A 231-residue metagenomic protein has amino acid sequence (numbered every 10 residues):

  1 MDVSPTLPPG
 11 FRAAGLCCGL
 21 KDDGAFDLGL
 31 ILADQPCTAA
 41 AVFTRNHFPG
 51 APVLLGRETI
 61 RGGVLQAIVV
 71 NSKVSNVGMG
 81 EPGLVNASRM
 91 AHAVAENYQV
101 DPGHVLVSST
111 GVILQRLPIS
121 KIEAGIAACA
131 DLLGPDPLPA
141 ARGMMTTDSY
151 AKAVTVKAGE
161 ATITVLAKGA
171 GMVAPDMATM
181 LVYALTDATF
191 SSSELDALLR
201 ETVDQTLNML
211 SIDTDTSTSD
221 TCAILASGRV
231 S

Functional and structural regions predicted by a protein language model:
M1-V85, A95-S231: A structural signal for small-residue-enriched, beta-sheet-centric alpha/beta enzyme cores and oligomeric scaffold folds
